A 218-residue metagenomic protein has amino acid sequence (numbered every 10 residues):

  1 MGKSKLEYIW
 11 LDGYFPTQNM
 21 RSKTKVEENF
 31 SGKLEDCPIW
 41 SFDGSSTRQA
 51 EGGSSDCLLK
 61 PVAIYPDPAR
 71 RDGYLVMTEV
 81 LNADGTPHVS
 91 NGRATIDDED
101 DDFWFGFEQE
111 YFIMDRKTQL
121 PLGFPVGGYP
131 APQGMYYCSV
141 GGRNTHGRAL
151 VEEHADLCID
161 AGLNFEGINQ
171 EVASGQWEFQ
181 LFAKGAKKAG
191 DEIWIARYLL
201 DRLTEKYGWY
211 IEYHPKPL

Functional and structural regions predicted by a protein language model:
M1-L218: Glycine-rich, acidic/polar active-site loops that bind/position phosphate-bearing ligands
